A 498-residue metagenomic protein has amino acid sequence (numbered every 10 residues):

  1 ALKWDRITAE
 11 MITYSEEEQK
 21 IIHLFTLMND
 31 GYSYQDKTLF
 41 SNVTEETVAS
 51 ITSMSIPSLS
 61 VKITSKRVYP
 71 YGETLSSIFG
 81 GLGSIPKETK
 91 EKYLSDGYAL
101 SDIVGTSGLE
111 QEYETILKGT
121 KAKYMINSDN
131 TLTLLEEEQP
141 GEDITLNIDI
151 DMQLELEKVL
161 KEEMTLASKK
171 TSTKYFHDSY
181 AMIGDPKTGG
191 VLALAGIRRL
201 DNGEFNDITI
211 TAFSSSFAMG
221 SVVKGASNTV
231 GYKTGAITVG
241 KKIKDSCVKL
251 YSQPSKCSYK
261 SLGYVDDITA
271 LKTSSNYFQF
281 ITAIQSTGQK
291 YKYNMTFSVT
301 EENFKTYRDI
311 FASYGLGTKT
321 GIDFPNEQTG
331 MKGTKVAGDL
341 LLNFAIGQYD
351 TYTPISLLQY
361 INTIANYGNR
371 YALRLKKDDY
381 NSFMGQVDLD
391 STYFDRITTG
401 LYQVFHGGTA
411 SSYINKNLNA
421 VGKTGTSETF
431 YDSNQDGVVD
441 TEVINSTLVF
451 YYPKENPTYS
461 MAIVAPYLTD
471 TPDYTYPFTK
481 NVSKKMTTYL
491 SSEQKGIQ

Functional and structural regions predicted by a protein language model:
A1-Q111, T115-M125, N130-L132, E136 (+6 more regions): Membrane-proximal periplasmic segments of bacterial cell-envelope enzymes, especially penicillin-binding proteins
Q35-D36, D129-K174, S179: Conserved, well-ordered alpha-helix/loop/beta-strand core segments that scaffold catalytic motifs
N42, T64, F79-I85, I116 (+5 more regions): Structured loops at beta-to-helix junctions and adjacent beta-edge loops in soluble globular domains
E110, Q153, E157, F304 (+3 more regions): Hydrophobic face of alpha-helices
K123-E137, I148, T173-G220, T229-Y467: Beta-lactam-recognizing serine transpeptidase/beta-lactamase-like catalytic domain environment
K224: Short, conserved phosphate/pyrophosphate- and ester-handling motifs at nucleotide-, phospho-/glycolipid
Y467-T479: A short acidic/glycine-rich loop-to-helix N-cap element
P477-Q498: Short, gly/Ser/Thr-rich active-site loops of penicillin-recognizing serine hydrolases
